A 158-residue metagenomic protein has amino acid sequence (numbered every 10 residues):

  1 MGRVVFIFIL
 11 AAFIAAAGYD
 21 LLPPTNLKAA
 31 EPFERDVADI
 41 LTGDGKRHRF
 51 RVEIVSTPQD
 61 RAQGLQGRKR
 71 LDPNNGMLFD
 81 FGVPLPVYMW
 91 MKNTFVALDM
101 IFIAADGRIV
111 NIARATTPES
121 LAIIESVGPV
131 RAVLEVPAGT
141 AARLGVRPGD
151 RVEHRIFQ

Functional and structural regions predicted by a protein language model:
G2, Y19-Q158: Compact, glycine-rich, soluble single-domain proteins
G2-Y19: Helix-rich terminal scaffold detector
